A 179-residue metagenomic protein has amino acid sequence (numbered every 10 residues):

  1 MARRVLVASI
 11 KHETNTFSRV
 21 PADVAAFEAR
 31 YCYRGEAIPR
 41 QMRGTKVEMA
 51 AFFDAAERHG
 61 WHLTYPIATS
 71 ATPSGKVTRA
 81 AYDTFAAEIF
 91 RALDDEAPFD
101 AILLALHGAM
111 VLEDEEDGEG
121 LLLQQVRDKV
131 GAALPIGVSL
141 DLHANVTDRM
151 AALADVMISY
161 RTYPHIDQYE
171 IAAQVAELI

Functional and structural regions predicted by a protein language model:
M1-R58: N-terminal amphipathic/basic leader segments beginning at the initiator methionine
L6, I10-E13, F17, R79-A86 (+1 more regions): Active-site histidine-anchored catalytic micro-motif
P21, R58-Y65, A152-D155: Short, compositionally biased low-complexity segments
V24-A26, L63-I67, G120: A broad, low-specificity signal for short, low-complexity segments enriched in glycine/proline and polar/charged
R30-P39, I67-K76, H107: Glycine-/proline-rich flexible loop or hinge segments
F53-L93: Low-complexity, highly charged intrinsically disordered N-terminal segments that act as targeting/localization
